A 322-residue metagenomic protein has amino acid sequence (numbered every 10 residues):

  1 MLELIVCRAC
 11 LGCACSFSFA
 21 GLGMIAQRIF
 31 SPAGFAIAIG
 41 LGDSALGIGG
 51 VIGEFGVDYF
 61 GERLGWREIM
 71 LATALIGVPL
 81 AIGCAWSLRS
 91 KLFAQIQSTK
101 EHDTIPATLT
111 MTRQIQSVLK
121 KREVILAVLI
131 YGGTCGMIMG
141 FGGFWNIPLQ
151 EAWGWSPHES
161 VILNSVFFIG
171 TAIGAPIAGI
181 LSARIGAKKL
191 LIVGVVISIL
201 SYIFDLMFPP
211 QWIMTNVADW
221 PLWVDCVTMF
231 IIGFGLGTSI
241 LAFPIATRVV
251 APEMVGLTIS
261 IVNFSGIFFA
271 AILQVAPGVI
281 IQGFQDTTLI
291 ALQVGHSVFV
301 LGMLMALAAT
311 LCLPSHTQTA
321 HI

Functional and structural regions predicted by a protein language model:
L2-C10, W223-I231: Paired small-residue
C7-A45: Cytoplasmic helix-loop-helix junction between adjacent transmembrane helices in 12-TM secondary transporters
G42-F93: Helix-loop-helix hairpin linking two adjacent transmembrane segments in secondary transporters
A94-L126: Juxtamembrane intracellular "pre-TM" segments in multi-pass secondary transporters
R122-A175, L273-G278: Extracytoplasmic gate region of multi-pass secondary transporters
G174-G186: Helix-to-loop junctions at the C-terminal end of transmembrane segments in multipass secondary transporters
A183-V196: Cytoplasmic membrane-interface "Motif A"-like loop-to-helix N-cap segments of 12-TM Major Facilitator Superfamily
I197-A218: C-terminal ends and interior cores of transmembrane alpha-helices in multi-pass membrane transporters/permeases
